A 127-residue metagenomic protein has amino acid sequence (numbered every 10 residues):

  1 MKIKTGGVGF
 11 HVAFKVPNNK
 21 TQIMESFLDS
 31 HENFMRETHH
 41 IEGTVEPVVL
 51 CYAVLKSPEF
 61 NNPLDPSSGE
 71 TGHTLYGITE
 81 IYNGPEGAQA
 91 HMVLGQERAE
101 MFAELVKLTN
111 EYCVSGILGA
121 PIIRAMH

Functional and structural regions predicted by a protein language model:
M1-G77, N83-V93, L108-H127: Short S/T/G/P-rich N-terminal loop/turn motif that feeds into the first structured element of a domain
A88, Q96-F102: Amphipathic protein-protein interaction modules
E104-V106: Hydrophobic small-molecule pocket/channel-lining residues, especially in calycin-type beta-barrels
